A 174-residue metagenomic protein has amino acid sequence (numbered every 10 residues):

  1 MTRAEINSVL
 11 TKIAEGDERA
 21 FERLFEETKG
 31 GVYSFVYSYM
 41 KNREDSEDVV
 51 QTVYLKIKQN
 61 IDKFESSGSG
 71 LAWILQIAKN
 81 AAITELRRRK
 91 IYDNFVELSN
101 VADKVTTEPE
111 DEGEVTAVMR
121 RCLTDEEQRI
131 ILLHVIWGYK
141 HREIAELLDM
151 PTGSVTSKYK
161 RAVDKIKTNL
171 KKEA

Functional and structural regions predicted by a protein language model:
R3-I6, T84, Y92-A117: Internal acidic/polar
S8-K12, E114-T124: Short amphipathic alpha-helical boundary/capping segments
A14-E15, K41, T52-S69, R88-R89: Sigma70-family region 2
A14-R23, Y33-T52, T152, E173-A174: Short, charged helix-capping/linker segments at alpha-helix termini
F25, R121-E143, L147: Short amphipathic alpha helix immediately N-terminal
S34, D48-L55, G68-N80: Structural recognition of an alpha-helix C-terminal capping motif at a helix-to-coil junction
Q59-S66, Q76-V96: Arg/Lys-rich amphipathic alpha helix in sigma70-family domain 2
I83, I136, R142-A174: DNA-recognition helix of helix-turn-helix
